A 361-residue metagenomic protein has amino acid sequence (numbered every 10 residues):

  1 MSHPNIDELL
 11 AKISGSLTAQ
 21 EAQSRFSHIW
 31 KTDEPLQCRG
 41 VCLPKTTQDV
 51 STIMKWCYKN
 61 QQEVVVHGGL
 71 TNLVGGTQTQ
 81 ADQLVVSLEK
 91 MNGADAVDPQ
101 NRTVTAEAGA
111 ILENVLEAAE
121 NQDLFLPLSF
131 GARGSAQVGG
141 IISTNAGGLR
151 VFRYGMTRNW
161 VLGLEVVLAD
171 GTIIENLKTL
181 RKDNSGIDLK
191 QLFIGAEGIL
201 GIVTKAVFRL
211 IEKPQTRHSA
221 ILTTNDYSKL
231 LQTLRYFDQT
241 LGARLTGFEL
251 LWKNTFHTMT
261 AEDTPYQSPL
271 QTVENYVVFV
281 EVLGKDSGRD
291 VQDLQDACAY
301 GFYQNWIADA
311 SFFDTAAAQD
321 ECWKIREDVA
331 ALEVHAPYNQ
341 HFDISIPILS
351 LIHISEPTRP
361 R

Functional and structural regions predicted by a protein language model:
M1-K55, K59, N72-R102, T255-Q267 (+1 more regions): N-terminal flexible segment immediately upstream of the FAD-binding catalytic core in FAD-dependent oxidoreductases
L17-E21, S129, L177, L234-M259 (+2 more regions): Flexible, glycine/charged-enriched surface loops at secondary-structure junctions
D49-T52, N114, S228-Q232, D286-Q295 (+1 more regions): Short, conserved charged micro-motifs
G93-Q100, V104-E249: FAD-binding subdomain of flavoenzyme oxidoreductases
Q215-T224, V278, H335-L351: Short glycine-/aliphatic-rich beta-strand segments at the starts of folded cytosolic domains
Q271-F302: A conserved active-site cap/scaffold subdomain adjacent to cofactor or substrate pockets
I352-R361: Single conserved hydrophobic/aromatic residue that forms the stacking wall/gate of nucleotide- or nucleobase-binding
